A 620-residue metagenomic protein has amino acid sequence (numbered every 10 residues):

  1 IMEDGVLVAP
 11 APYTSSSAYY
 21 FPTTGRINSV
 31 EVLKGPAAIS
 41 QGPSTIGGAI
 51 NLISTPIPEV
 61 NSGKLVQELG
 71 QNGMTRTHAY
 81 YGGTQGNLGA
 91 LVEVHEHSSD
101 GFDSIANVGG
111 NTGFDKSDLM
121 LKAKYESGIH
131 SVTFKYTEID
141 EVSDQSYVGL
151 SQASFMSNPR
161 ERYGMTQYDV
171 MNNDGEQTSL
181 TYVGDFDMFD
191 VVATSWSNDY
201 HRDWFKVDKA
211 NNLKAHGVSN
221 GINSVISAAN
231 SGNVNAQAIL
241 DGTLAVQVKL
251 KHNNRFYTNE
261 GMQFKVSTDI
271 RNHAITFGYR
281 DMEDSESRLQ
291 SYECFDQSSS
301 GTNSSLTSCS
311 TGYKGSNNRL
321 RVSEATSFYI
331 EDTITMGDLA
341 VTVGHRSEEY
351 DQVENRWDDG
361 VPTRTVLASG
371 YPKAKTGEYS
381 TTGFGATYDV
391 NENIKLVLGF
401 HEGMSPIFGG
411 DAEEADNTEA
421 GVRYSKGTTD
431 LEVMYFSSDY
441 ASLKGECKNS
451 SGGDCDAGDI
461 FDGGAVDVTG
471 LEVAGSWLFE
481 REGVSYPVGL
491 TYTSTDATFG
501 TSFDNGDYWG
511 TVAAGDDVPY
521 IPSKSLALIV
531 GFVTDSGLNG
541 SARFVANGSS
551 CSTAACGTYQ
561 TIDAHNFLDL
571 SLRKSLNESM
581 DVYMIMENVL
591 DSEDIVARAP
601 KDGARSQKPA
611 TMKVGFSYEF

Functional and structural regions predicted by a protein language model:
V6-K34: Short acidic/polar hinge/loop motifs at secondary-structure boundaries that mediate gating or recognition
S62, L69-S98, N107-S146, V170-D185 (+1 more regions): Transmembrane beta-barrel wall of Gram-negative outer-membrane proteins
N87-I105, F114-K116, D199-N259, V322-D359 (+2 more regions): Surface-exposed extracellular loop regions of Gram-negative outer-membrane beta-barrel proteins
S99, S131-S179, Y200-V207, N253-R255: Flexible loop and strand-edge segments within Gram-negative outer membrane beta-barrel domains
T181-V183, M188-D208, D389-G399, E414-F503 (+1 more regions): Membrane-embedded beta-barrel scaffold of Gram-negative outer-membrane proteins
K249, A274-N391, S405-G409, G489: Signature of Gram-negative outer-membrane beta-barrel scaffolds
N272, T335-V341, E349-Y350, N391 (+4 more regions): Gram-negative outer-membrane beta-barrel transporters
A441, A546-S552, L572-F620: C-terminal beta-signal and adjacent terminal beta-strands/loops of Gram-negative outer-membrane beta-barrel proteins
